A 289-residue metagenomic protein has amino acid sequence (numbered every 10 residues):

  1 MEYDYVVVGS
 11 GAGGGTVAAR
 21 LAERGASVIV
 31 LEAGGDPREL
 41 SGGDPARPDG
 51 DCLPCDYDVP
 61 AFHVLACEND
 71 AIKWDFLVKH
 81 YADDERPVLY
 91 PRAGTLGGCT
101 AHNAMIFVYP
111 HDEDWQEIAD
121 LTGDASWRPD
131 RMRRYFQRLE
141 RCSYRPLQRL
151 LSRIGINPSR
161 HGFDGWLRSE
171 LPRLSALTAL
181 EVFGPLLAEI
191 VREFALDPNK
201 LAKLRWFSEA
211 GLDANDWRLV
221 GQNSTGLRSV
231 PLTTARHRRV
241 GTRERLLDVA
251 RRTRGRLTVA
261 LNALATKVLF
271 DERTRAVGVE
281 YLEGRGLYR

Functional and structural regions predicted by a protein language model:
M1-R289: N-terminal redox-cofactor-binding region of secreted/periplasmic oxidoreductases
